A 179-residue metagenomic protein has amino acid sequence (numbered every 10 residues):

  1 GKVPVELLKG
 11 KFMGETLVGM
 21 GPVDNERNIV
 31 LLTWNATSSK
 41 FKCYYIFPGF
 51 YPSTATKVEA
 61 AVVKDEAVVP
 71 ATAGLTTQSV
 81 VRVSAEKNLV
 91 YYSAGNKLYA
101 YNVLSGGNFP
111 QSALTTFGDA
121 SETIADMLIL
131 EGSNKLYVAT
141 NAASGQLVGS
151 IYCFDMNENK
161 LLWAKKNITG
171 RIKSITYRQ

Functional and structural regions predicted by a protein language model:
G1, T37-F47, N96-N102, S144-C153: Structural motif
G1-T37, C43-S53: Solenoidal tandem-repeat scaffolds enriched in leucines and small polar residues
V3-K11, A55-A73, G107-G118, K160-K166: A short beta-strand motif characteristic of beta-propeller blades
L7-E26, V69-E86, D119-E131, T169-Q179: Repeated scaffold domains used in trafficking and secretory/extracellular systems, primarily beta-propellers
N25, T37, E86, A94-N96 (+2 more regions): Short loop/turn segments that connect beta-strands within the blades of beta-propeller domains, predominantly WD40
N28-L32, L89-Y92, K135-V138: Conserved beta-propeller blade signature
F47-F50, L104-G106, N157: Solvent-exposed strand-loop boundary residues in beta-sheet-rich modules
S150-Y152, N157-Q179: Blade-level signature of beta-propeller repeat domains, shared across WD40, Kelch, NHL, RCC1 and BNR/Asp-box propellers
